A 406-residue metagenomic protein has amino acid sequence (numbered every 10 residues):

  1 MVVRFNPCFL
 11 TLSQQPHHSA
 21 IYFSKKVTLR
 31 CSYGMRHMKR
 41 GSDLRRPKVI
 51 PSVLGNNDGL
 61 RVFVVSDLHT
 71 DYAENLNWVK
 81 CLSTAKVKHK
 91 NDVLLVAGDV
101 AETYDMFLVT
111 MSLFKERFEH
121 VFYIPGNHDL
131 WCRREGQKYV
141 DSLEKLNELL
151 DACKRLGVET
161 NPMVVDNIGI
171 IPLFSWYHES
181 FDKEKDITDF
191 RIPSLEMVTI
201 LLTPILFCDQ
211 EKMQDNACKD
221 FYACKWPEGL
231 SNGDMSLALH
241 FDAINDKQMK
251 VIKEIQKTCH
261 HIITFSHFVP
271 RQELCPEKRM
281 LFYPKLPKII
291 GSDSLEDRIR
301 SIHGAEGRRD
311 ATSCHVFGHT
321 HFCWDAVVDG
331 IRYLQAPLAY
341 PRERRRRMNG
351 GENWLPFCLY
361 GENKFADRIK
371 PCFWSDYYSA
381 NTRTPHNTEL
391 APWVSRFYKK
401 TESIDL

Functional and structural regions predicted by a protein language model:
V2-Y123, D129-K138: N-terminal active-site segment of His-dependent metallophosphoesterases
Y33-G34, I50-S52, N56-D58, D151 (+2 more regions): Binuclear metal-dependent phosphoesterase catalytic core
V53-F63, V158-P172, D182, D215 (+2 more regions): Beta-strand-turn-beta hairpins that frame and shape the catalytic cleft of phosphate-ester-processing enzymes
V64-S66, L94-D99, F122-N127, E159-N161 (+3 more regions): Active-site neighborhood of phospho(di)ester-bond hydrolases with catalytic His/Asp-centered motifs
E74-N77, V100-E116, L130-A152, F181-K183 (+3 more regions): Metal-dependent catalytic neighborhoods of phosphoester/phosphodiester hydrolases
V109-K115, K154-N167, N245-H260: Short amphipathic alpha-helices and their capping/turn segments at secondary-structure boundaries
H120-I187, S194, Q210-Q214, F221: A basic- and aromatic-enriched beta-loop-alpha substructure that forms the phosphate/nucleotide- and DNA/RNA-contacting
I171-T264, F268-I289, L359-L406: Active-site-proximal loop/helix segment associated with metal-binding centers of metalloenzymes
